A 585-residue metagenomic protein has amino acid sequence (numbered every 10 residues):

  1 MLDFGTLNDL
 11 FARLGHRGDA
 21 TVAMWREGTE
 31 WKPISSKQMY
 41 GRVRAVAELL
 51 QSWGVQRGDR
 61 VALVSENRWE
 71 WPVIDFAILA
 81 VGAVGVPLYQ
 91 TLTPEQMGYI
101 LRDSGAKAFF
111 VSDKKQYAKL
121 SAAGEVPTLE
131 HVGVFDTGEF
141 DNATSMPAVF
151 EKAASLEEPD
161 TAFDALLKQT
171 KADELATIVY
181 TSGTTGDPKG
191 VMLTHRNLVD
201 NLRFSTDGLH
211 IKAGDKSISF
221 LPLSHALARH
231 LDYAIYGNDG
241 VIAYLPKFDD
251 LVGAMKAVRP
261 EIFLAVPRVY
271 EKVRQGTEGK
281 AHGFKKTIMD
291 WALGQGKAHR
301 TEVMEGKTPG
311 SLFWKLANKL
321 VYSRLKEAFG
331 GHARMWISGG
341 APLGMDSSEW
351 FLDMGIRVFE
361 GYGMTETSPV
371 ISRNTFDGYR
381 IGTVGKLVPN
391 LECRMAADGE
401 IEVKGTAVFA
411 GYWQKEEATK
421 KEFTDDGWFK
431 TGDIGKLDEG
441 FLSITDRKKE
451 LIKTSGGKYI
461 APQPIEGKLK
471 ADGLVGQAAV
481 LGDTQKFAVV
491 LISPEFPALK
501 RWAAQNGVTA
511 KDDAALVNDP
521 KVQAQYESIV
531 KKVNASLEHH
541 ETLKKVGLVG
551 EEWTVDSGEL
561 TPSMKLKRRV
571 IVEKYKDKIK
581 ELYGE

Functional and structural regions predicted by a protein language model:
L2, S52-W53, A80-K152, Q525-K532: Structural core segment of the AMP-binding/adenylate-forming
D19-T21, V134, S155-Y180, D187 (+1 more regions): Conserved pre-ATP/AMP-binding loop-to-beta segment of ANL
A23-F76, T93-G98, F150, H195: Conserved AMP-binding/adenylate-forming core of the ANL superfamily
P33-K37, A176-L202: Conserved AMP-binding A3 loop
Y117-A172, T277-R324: ANL superfamily adenylate-forming
V199-K216, L223-Y322, H332, R357: Conserved AMP-binding/adenylation subdomain of ANL enzymes
L387-T454, A471: Conserved ATP-binding/catalytic segment of the ANL
I452, Q477-A479, E527-E585: Conserved C-terminal "lid"/linker of ANL adenylate-forming enzymes
